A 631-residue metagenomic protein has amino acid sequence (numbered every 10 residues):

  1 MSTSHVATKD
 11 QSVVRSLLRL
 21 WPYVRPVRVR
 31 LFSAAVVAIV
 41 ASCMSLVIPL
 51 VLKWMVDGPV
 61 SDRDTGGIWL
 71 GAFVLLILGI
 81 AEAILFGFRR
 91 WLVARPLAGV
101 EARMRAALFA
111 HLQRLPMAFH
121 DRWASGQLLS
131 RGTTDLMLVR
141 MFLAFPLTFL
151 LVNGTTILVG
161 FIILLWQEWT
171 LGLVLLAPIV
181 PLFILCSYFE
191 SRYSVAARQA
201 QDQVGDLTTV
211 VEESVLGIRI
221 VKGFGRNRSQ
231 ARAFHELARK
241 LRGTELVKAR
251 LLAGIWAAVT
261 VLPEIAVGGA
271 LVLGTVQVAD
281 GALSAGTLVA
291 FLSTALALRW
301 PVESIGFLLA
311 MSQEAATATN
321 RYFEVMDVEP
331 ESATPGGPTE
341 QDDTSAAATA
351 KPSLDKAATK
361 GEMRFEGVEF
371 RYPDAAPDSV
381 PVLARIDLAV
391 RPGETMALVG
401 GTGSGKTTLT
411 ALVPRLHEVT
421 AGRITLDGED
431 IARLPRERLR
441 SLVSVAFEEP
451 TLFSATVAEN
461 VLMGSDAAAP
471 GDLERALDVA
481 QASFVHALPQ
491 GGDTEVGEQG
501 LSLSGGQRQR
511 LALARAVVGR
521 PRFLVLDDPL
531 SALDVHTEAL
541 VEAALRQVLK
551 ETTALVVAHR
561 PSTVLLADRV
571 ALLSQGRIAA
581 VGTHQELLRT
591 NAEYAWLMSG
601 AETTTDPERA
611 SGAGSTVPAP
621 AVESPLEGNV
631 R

Functional and structural regions predicted by a protein language model:
M1-S45, V60, D64-V74, R89-V93 (+9 more regions): Membrane-integrated ABC transporters
T3-V13, V36-V37, A41-K53, D57 (+13 more regions): Juxtamembrane helix-loop junctions of ABC transporter transmembrane domains
V13, L31-L85, L165-T170, G268 (+1 more regions): Transmembrane helix-loop-helix hairpins at lipid-water interfaces of multipass membrane proteins, especially the type-1
L18, V29-L50, W54, G71 (+7 more regions): Alpha-helical segments in transporter systems
W21, R25, M117-D121, T134-L143 (+9 more regions): An intracellular "coupling" helix at the cytosolic face of ABC transporter transmembrane type-1 domains
P26, R30-C43, A81, F145-Q199 (+1 more regions): Transmembrane helices of ABC transporter permease
R63-G66, I163-A177, L251-N320, V325-M326: Helix-loop-helix
Q341-R631: ABC-type nucleotide-binding domain
